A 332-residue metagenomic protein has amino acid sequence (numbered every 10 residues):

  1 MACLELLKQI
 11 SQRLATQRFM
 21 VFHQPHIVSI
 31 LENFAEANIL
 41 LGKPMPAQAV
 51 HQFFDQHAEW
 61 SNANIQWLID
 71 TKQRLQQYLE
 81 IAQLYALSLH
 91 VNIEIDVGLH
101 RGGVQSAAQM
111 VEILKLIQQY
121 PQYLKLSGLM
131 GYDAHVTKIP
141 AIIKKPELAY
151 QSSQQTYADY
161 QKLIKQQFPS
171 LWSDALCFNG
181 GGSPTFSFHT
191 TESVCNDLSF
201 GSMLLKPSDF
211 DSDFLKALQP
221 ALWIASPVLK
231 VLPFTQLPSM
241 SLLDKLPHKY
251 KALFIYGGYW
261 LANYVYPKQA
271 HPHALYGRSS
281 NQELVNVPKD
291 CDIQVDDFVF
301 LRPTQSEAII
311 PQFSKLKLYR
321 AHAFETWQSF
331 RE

Functional and structural regions predicted by a protein language model:
M1-I139: Active-site-proximal beta-alpha core segment in soluble small-molecule metabolic enzymes
Q24-H26, P184, Q305: Short, polar loop motifs at secondary-structure junctions
S29-F34, L84, S187-C195, Q294: Short loop/helix-cap segments at secondary-structure boundaries that form the rim of catalytic
H90, D96-K216: Active-site loop/helix belt of alpha/beta enzymes
L148, P184-I255, Y259-L261, V265-Q269: Active-site loop ensemble at the mouth of alpha/beta enzyme cores that anchors a bound cofactor
A149-T156, A221, Y276-S279: Gly/Ser/Thr-rich active-site loops/lids in small-molecule metabolic enzymes that frequently grip phosphoryl groups
L232-E332: C-terminal accessory subdomain/extension
